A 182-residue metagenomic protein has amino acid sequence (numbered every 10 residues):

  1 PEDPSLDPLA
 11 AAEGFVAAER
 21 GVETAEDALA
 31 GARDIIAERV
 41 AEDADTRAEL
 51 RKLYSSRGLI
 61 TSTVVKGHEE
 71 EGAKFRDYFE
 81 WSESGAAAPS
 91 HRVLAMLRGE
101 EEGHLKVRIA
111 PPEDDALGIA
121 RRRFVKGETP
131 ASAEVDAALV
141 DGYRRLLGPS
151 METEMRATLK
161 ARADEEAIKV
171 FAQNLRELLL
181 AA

Functional and structural regions predicted by a protein language model:
E2-A181: Duplex nucleic acid-engaging cores and interfaces of nucleic-acid transaction enzymes
